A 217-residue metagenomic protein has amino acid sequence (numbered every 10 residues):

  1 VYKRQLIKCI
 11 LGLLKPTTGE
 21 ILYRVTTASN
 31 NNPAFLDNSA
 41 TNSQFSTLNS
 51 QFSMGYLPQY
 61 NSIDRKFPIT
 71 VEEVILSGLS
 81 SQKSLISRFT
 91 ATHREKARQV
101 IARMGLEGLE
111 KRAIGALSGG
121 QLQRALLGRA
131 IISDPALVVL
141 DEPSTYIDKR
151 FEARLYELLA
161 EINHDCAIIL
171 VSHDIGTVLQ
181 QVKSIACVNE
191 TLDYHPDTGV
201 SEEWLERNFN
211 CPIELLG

Functional and structural regions predicted by a protein language model:
L11: Helix-to-loop junction immediately C-terminal to a conserved catalytic motif
G19-A40, S46-M54: Conserved ABC transporter NBD signature motif
L76, T90-L109: Conserved ABC ATPase "signature" region
A113-L117, Q121: Conserved ABC ATPase signature
L127-G128, L155: Hydrophobic anchor residue at the start of the ABC signature
V138-E142: Catalytic Walker B motif of ABC-type/P-loop ATPase nucleotide-binding domains
S184-L216: Conserved beta-strand-loop-alpha-helix hinge in the C-terminal portion of ABC ATPase nucleotide-binding domains
